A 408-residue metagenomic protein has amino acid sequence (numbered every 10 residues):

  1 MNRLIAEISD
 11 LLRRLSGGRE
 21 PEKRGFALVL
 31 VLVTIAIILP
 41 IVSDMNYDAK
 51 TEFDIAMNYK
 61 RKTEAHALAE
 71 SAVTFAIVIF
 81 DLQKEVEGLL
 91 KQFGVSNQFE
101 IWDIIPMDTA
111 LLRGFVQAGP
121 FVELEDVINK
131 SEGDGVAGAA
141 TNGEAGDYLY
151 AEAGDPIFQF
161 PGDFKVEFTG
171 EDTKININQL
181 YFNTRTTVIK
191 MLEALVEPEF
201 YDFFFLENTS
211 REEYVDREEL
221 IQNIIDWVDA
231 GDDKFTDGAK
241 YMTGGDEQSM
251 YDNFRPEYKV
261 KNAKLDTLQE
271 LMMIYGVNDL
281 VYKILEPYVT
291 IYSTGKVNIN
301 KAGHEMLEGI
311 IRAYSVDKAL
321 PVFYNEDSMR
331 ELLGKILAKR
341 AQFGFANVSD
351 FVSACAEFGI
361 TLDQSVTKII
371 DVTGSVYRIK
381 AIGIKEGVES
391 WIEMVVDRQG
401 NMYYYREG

Functional and structural regions predicted by a protein language model:
N2-G18, K23-G408: Compositionally biased linear targeting/interaction segments
